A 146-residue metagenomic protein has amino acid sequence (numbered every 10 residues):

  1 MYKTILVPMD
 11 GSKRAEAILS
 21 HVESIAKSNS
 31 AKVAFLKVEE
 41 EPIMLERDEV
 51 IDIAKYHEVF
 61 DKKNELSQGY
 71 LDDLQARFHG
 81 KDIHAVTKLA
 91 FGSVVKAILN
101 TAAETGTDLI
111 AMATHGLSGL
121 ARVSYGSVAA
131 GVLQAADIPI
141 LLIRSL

Functional and structural regions predicted by a protein language model:
K3-A54, V86: Small/aliphatic-rich secondary-structure junction motif
S24, N100-L146: Gly/Ser-rich helix-loop-strand patches that form or flank binding pockets for ribonucleotide-derived cofactors
A31-K32, I83, T107, I138: Short glycine/serine/threonine/alanine-rich loop segments
I43, V95-A97, G119: Generic structural signal for helix capping and beta-alpha/helix-loop junctions
A54-G69: A short acidic, glycine-rich active-site loop that binds or catalyzes chemistry on phosphate/adenosine moieties
A76-I110: Structural beta-alpha unit
